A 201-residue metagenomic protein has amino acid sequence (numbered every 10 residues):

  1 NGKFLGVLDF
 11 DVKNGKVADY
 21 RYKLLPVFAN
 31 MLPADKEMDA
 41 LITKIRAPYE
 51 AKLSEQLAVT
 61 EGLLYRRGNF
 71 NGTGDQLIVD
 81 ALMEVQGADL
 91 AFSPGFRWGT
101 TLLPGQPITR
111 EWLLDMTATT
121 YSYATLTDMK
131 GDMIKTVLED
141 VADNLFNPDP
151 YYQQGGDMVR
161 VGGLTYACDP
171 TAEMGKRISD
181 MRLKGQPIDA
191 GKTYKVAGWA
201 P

Functional and structural regions predicted by a protein language model:
N1-K52, L145-Q153, D157-R160: Active-site-adjacent helix-turn-beta-strand microarchitecture at beta-sheet edges that either contains or buttresses
F4-V7, Q76-P201: Feature captures C-terminal
D19-L24, Q56-G62, L113-T120: Short acidic (Asp/Glu) and glycine-rich catalytic loops that position anionic groups and cofactors
L25, A58, E139-D143: Short amphipathic alpha-helical surface patches that mediate protein-protein
P26, P33-I108: Hard-cation-handling environments
